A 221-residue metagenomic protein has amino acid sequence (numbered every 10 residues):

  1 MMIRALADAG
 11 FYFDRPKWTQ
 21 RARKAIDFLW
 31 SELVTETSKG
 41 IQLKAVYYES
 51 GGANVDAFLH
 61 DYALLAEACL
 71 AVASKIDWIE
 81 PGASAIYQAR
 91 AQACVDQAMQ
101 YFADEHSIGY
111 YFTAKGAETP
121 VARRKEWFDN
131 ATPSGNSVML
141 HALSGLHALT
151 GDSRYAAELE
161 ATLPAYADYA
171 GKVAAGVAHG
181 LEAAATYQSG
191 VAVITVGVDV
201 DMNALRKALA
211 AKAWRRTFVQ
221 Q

Functional and structural regions predicted by a protein language model:
M1-Q221: Glycan-recognition and catalytic cores of secretory/periplasmic carbohydrate-active enzymes
